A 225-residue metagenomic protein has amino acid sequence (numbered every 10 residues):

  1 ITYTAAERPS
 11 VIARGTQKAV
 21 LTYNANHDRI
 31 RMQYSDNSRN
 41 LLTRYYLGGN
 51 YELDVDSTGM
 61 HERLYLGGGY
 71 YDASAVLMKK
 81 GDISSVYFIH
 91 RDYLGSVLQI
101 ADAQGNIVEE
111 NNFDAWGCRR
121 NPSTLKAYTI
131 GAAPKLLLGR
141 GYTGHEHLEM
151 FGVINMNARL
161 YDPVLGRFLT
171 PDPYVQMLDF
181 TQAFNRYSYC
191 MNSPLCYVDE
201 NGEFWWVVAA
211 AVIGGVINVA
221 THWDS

Functional and structural regions predicted by a protein language model:
I1-V86, I107, P122-L138: Acidic/glycine-rich beta-solenoid
P9-I12, F168-P173: Blade-edge beta-strand/turn elements of extracellular beta-propeller and related beta-sheet repeat scaffolds
T58, D82-N157, R186, M191 (+1 more regions): A motif-centric feature for acidic-aromatic and gly/ser/thr-rich catalytic loops and repeats
F113, P171, V175-Q176: Peri-catalytic substrate-binding/gating loops that frame the active-site cleft of hydrolases
M177-Q182: Short linker/helix segments within small regulatory modules
N201-S225: Extended, hydrophobic alpha-helical membrane-active domains that insert into or remodel lipid bilayers
